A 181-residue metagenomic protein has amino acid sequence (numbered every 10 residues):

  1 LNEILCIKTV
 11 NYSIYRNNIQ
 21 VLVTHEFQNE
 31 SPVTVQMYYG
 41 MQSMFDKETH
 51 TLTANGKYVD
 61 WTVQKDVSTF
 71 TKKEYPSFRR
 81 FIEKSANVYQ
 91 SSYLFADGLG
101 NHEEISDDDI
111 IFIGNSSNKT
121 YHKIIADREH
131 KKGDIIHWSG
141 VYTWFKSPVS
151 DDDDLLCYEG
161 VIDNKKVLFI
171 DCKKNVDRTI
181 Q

Functional and structural regions predicted by a protein language model:
L1, I180-Q181: Intrinsic structural disorder
L1-N17, L22, Q28-Q36: Extended, loop-rich substrate-binding clefts of extracytoplasmic carbohydrate-active enzymes
N2-I4, K72-K73, N118-H122: Short amphipathic alpha-helical surface micro-motifs
Y15, Q28-E30, K47-E48, T143-P148 (+1 more regions): Generic structural motif
L22-V23, I111: Active-site scaffold segments
E30-G98: Polysaccharide-binding surfaces and accessory modules of carbohydrate-active proteins
S77-I180: Beta-strand-rich recognition/accessory modules
